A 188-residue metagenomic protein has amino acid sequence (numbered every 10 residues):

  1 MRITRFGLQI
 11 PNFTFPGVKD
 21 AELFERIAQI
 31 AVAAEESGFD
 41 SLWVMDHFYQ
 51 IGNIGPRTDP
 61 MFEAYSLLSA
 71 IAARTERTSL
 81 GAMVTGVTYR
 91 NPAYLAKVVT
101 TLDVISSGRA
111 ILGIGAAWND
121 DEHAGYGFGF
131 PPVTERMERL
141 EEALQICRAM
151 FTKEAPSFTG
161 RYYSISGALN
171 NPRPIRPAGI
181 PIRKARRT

Functional and structural regions predicted by a protein language model:
M1-R74, P177-I182: N-terminal beta1-alpha1-beta2 module of alpha/beta enzyme domains
R2-T4, I54-G55, A82, T88-T188: Internal, glycine-rich beta/alpha segment that forms the wall or movable "lid" of small-molecule/cofactor binding
Q9-P11, H47, R77, A117-N119 (+1 more regions): Short connector loops/turns at beta-strand edges and beta->alpha or beta->beta junctions
G38, E76, S106-G108: Active-site-proximal glycine-rich helix-loop-beta segment
D40-H47, L80-M83, I111-G115: Short beta-strand segments at enzyme active-site cores
S69, A73, S79-V87: Structural motif corresponding to the early beta-alpha repeats
